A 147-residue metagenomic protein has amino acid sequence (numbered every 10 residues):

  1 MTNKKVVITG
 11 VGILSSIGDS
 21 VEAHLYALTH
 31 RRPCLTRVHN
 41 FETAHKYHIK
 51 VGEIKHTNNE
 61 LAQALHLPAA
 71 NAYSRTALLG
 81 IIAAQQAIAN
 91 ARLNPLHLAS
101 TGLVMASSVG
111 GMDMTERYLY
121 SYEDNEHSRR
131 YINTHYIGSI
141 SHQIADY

Functional and structural regions predicted by a protein language model:
M1-Y147: Conserved "HGTGT" condensation-loop signature of ketosynthase/thiolase-family condensing enzymes that catalyze
